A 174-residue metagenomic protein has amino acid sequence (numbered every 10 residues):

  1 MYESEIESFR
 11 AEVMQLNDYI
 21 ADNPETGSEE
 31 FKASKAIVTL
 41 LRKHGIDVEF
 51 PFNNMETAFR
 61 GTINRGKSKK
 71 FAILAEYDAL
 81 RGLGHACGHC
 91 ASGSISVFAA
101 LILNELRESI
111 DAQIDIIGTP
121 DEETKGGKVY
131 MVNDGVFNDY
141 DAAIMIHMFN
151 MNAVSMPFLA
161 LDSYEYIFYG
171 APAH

Functional and structural regions predicted by a protein language model:
E3-A112: Acidic/His- and Gly-rich active-site-bordering loop/insert found across diverse amide/peptide-bond hydrolases
T57, D78-G84, C90-A91, I110-H174: Histidine/acidic-residue-rich, glycine-tolerant segments that coordinate divalent metal ions
